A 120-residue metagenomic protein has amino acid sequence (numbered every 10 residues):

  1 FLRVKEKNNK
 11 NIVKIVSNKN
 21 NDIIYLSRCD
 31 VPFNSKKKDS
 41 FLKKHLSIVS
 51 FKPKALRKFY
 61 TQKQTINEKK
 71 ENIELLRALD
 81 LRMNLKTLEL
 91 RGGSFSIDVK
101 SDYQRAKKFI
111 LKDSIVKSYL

Functional and structural regions predicted by a protein language model:
F1-K63: Conserved core of the sugar-phosphate nucleotidyltransferase
K38-L120: Conserved alpha/beta core of the MobA/IspD/sugar-nucleotide pyrophosphorylase nucleotidyltransferase superfamily
